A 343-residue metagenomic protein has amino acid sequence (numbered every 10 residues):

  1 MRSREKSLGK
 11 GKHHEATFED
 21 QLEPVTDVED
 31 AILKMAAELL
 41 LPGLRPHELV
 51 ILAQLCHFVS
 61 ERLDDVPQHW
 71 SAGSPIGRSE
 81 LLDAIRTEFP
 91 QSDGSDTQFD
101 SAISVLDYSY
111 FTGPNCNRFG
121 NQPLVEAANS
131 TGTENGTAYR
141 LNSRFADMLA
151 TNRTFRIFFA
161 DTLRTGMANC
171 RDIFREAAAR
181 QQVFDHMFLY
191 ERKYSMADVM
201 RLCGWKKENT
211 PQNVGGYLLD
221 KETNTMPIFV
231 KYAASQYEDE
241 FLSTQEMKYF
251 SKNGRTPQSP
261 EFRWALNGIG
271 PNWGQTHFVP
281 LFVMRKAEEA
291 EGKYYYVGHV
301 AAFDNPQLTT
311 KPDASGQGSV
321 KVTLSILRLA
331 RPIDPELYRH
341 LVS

Functional and structural regions predicted by a protein language model:
M1, T26-D30, P42-L49, L63 (+10 more regions): Short, structured coil/loop segments at alpha-helix boundaries
R2-G132, Y139: C-terminal accessory/connector segments of nucleic-acid motor ATPases
F18, I32-L40, H47, Q54-L55 (+7 more regions): Generic hydrophobic, helix-prone segments enriched in Leu/Val/Ile
L33, N121-Q122, A138-R140, R156 (+5 more regions): Short amphipathic alpha-helical surface micro-motifs
M35-L40, P46, V59-Q91, S95 (+2 more regions): Acidic, glycine-rich low-complexity segments with interspersed aromatic residues
L52, I85, I228-V230, L281 (+2 more regions): Generic structural hydrophobic/aromatic packing signal, biased to beta-strands
V105-E222: Charge-dense, extended regions
E288-S343: Compact mixed alphabeta submodule
